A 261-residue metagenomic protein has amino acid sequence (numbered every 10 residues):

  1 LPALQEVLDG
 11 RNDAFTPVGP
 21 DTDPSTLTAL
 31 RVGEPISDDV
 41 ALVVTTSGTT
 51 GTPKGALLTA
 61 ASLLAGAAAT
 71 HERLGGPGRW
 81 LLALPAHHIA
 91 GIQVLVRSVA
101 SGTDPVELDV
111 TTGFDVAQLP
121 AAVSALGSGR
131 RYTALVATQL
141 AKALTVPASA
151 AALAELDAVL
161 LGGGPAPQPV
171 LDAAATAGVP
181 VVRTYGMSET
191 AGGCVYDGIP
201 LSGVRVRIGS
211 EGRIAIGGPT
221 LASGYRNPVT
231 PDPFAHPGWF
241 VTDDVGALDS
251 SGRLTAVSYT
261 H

Functional and structural regions predicted by a protein language model:
L1-R11, T70-H71, I89-G102: Hydrophobic alpha-helical segments in the ANL/AMP-binding
L1-V43, T52-K54: Nucleotide 5′-phosphate-binding alpha/beta core
D39-A68, G75: Conserved AMP-binding A3 loop
T46, T260-H261: Conserved small/polar residues in nucleotide/adenosyl-binding loops
T46-T49, W80, L95, T133 (+3 more regions): Conserved S/T- and glycine-rich ATP-binding loop of Class I adenylate-forming
A60-A65, R79-K142, V182: AMP-binding/adenylate-forming
T145-D197, R207: Gly/Ser/Thr-rich phosphate-binding loop
A215-Y259: Conserved ATP-binding/catalytic segment of the ANL
